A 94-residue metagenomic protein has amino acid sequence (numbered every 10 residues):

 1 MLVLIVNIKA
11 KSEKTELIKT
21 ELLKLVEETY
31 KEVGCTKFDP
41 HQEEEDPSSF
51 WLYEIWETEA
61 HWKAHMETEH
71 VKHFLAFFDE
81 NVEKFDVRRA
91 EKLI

Functional and structural regions predicted by a protein language model:
M1-L2, I94: Absolute protein N-terminus
L2-I8: Active-site-flanking beta-strand signature of metal-NTP-handling nucleotidyl enzymes and homologous cyclase-like
A10-T15: Short, surface-exposed ligand-recognition loops at beta-strand->loop->(often short) alpha-helix junctions that present
E16, E57-E67: Short amphipathic alpha-helices within nucleic acid-binding modules
T20-L23, M66-H70: Short amphipathic alpha-helices in soluble, non-transmembrane regions that often serve as interface/regulatory elements
E27-S49: Short, glycine- and small/hydrophobic-rich beta-strand elements in well-ordered beta-sheets
P40-E45, L75-I94: Glycine-rich beta-strand-turn "strand-cap" elements at beta-sheet edges
